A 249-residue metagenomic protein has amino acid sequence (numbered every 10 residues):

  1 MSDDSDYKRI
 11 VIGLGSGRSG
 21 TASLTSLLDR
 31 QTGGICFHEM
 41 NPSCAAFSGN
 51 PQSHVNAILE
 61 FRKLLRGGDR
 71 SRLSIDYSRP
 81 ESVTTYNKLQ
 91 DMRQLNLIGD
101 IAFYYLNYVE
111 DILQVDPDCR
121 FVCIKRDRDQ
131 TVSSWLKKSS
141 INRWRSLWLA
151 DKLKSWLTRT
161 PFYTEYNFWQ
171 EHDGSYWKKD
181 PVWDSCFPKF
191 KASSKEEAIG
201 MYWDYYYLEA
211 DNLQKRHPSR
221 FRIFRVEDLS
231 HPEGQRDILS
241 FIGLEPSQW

Functional and structural regions predicted by a protein language model:
M1-Y86: PAPS-dependent sulfotransferase catalytic core
D3, S26, L89, L113 (+1 more regions): Short secondary-structure boundary/capping segments
Y7-K8, Q94-N96, D118-C119: A general structural motif
G13-G15, I35-E39, I98-D100, R120-K125 (+1 more regions): A structural signal for short, well-ordered beta-strand segments and their strand-loop junctions that often border
R18, K88, R126-R128: Basic side chains
E81-D111: Glycine-rich phosphate-binding loop used to anchor ATP phosphates in small-molecule kinases, encompassing both
Y104-Q248: PAPS-dependent sulfotransferase catalytic domain
